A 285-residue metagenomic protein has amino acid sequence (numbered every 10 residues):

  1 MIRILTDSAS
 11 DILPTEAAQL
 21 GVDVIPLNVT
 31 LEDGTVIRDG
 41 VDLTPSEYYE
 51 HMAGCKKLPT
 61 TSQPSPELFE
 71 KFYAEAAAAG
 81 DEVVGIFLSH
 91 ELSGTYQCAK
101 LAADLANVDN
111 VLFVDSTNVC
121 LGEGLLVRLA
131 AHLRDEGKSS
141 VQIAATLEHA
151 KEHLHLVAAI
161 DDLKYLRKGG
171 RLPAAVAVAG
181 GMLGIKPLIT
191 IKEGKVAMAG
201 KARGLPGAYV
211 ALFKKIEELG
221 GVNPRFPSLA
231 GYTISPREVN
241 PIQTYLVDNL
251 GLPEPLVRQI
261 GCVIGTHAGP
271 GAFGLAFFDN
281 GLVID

Functional and structural regions predicted by a protein language model:
M1, P59-T60, I86, T117 (+1 more regions): Short, contiguous strand/loop micro-motifs
M1-I2, G80: Local beta-strand N-terminus motif with an aromatic residue
R3, A9-D23, N28-T30, T35 (+2 more regions): Mixed-charge interfacial surface used for oligomerization/domain docking and macromolecular partner engagement
T35-G85, S89-V108: Class I S-adenosyl-L-methionine
